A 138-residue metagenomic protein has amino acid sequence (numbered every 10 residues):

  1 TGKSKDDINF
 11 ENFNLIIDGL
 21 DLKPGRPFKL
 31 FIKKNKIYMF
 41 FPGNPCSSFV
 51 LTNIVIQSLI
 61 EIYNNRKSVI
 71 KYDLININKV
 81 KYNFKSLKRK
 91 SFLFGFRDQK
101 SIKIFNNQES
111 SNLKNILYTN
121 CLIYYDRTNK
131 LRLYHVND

Functional and structural regions predicted by a protein language model:
T1-F41, P45-S58, I62: Helix-rich terminal scaffold detector
F10-F13, L20-L22, F28, N35-K36 (+2 more regions): Core, highly hydrophobic multi-pass alpha-helical transmembrane subunits of bioenergetic inner membranes
N44, T52-I54, N65, N107-Q108 (+1 more regions): Surface-exposed beta-strand edges and their flanking turn/coil or helix-capping segments
I60-K71: Phosphate-handling active-site elements
I70-D138: C-terminal terminal segments
